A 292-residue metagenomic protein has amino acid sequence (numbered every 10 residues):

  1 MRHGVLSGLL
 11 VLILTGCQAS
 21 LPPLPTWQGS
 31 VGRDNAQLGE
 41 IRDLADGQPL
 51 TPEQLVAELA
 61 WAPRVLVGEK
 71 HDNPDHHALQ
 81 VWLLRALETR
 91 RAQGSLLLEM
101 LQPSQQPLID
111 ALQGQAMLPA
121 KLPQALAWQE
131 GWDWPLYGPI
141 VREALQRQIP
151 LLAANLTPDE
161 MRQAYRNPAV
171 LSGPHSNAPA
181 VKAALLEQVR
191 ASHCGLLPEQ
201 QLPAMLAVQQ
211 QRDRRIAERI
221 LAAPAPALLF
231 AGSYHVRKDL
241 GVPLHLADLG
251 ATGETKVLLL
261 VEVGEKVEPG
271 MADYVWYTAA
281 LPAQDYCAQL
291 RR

Functional and structural regions predicted by a protein language model:
M1-L6: Bacterial N-terminal signal peptides that target proteins for export
S7-G16: Bacterial N-terminal signal peptides
C17-A62: N- or domain-start disorder-to-order transition segments that initiate the globular core
P23-S30, Q211, R215-L221, H235-R292: C-terminal regions of proteins
G47-Q48, P52-E88: Zymogen propeptides
H71-A78, W82-L97, P103-G114: Membrane-embedded segments
S95, Q106-A223: A substrate-binding/cap region within the structured catalytic cores of diverse enzymes
S95-L101, K256-V261: Short internal beta-strands
